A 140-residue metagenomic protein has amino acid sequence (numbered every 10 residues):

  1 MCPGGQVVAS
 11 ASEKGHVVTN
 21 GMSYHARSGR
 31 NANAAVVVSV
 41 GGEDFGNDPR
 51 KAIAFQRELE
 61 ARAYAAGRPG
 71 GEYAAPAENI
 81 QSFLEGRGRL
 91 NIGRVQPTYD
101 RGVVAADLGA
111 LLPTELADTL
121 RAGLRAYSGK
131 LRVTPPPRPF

Functional and structural regions predicted by a protein language model:
M1-F140: Residues forming the flavin
